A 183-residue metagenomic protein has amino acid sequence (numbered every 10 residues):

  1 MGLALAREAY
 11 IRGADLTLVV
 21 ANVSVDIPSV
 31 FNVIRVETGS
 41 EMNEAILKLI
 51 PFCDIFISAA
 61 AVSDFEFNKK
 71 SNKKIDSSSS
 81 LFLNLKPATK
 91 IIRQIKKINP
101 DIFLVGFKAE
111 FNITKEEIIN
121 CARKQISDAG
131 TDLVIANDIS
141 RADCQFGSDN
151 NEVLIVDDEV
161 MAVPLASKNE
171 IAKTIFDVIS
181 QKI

Functional and structural regions predicted by a protein language model:
M1-R12, K74-R93, D128-L133, A162-L165 (+2 more regions): Gly/Ser/Thr-rich active-site loops/lids in small-molecule metabolic enzymes that frequently grip phosphoryl groups
M1-T38: Glycine-rich phosphate/diphosphate-binding loop of Rossmann-like nucleotide-binding domains
D15-T17, N32-V33, D54-F56, I102-G106 (+3 more regions): Structural motif
V20, A60-A61, D157: Short, small-residue-rich loop/turn micro-motifs
S24-I27, T114-E116, C144: Short, charged/polar "capping" segments at the starts of alpha-helices and the immediately preceding loops
S29-V30, S78, D157-D158: Acidic, glycine-centered active-site loop in nucleotide-sugar glycosyltransferases
E37-K108, N112-I139: Glycine-rich phosphate-binding loop
D101, I118-I183: Glycine-rich phosphate/adenylate-binding loop
